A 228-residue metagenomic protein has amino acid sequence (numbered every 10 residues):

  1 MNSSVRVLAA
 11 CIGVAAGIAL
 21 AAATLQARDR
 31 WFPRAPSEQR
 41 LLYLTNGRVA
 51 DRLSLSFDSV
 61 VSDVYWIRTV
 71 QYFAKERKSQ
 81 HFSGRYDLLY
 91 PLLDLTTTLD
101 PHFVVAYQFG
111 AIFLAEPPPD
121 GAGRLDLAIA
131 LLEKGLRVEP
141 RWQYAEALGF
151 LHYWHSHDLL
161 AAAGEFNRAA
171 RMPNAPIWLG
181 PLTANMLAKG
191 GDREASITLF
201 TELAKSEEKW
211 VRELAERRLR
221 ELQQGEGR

Functional and structural regions predicted by a protein language model:
N2-V104, G110, S206-K209, E216 (+1 more regions): N-terminal alpha-helical interaction modules that lie
V70, A74-H81, A111, A115-A122 (+4 more regions): Short coil/turn linking the two alpha-helices of tandem helical-hairpin repeats
Y86-L88, D120-L131, H155-E165, G191-A195: Structural signature of tandem alpha-helical TPR/SEL1-like repeats, specifically the intra-repeat loop/turn
L95, A130, K134, N167-R168 (+1 more regions): The canonical alpha-helical register within tetratricopeptide repeats
P101, E139-P140, P173-A175, E208: Short coil turns that delineate tetratricopeptide repeat
Q108-F109, L125, Q143-L148, I177-T183 (+1 more regions): Alpha-solenoid helical repeat scaffolds
R141-Y144, L148-P181, E194: Extended amphipathic alpha-helical interaction segments
F166-M172, A188-W210: TPR/TPR-like (Sel1-like) alpha-helical repeat modules
